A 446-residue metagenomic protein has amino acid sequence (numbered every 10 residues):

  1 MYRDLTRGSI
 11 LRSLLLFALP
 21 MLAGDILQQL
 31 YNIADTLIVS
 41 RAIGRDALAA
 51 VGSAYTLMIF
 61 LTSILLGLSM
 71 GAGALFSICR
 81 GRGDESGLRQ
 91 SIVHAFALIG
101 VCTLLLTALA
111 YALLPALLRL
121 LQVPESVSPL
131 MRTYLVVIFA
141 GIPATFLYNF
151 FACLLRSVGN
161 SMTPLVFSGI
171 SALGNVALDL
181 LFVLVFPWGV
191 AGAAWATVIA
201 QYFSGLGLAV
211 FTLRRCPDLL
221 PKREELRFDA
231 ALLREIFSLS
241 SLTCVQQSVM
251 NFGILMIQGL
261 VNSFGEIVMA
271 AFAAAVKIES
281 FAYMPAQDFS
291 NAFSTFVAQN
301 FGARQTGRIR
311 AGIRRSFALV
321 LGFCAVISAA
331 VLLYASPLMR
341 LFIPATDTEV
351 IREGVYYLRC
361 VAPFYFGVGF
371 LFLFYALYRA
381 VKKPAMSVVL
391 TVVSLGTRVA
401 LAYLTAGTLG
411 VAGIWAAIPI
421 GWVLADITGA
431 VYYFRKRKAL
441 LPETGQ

Functional and structural regions predicted by a protein language model:
M1-A18, F76-G141, V185-S241, V297-F364 (+1 more regions): Short alpha-helical transmembrane segments in multi-pass integral membrane proteins
R7, L11-L30, A34, L57 (+8 more regions): Residue-level signal for short hydrophobic patches within transmembrane helices of multi-pass membrane transporters
L16-D35, V137, S171, A200-S204 (+3 more regions): Transmembrane helical elements of multi-pass membrane transporters/channels
M21, D25, L37, A74 (+16 more regions): Transmembrane alpha-helix boundary and packing residues in multipass membrane permease domains and related
L30-A49, L118-E125, L181-W188, S248-F281 (+3 more regions): Helix-terminus/linker motif at the lipid-water interface of multi-pass membrane proteins
L48-A108, T145-P164, A271-A335, V368-K382 (+1 more regions): Small-residue-rich hydrophobic transmembrane alpha-helices
F60-S63, T107, N175-L180, S204-A209 (+4 more regions): Hydrophobic transmembrane alpha-helices of multi-pass small-molecule transporters
S69, V137-R156, P164-A172, A193-L208 (+4 more regions): Short runs within selected transmembrane alpha-helices of multi-pass transporters and secretion channels
